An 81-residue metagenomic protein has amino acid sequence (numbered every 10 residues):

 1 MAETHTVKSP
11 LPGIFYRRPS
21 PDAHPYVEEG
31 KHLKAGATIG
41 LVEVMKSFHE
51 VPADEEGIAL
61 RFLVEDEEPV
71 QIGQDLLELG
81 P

Functional and structural regions predicted by a protein language model:
M1-A2, P81: Absolute protein N-terminus
A2-A23, L41-D54: Short beta-strand-turn/beta-hairpin segments enriched in glycine/proline and small hydrophobics that form edge-strand
R17-H32, R61-E65: Short histidine-centered loop motifs in beta-beta connectors
A23-H24, K34, E56-G57, V70: Amphipathic alpha-helical interaction segments
E28-E50, Q71-P81: Short hydrophobic beta/alpha edge segments that flank linear recognition/processing sites
G57, F62-L76: PDZ-domain C-terminal substructure recognizer with occasional recognition of PDZ-binding tails
